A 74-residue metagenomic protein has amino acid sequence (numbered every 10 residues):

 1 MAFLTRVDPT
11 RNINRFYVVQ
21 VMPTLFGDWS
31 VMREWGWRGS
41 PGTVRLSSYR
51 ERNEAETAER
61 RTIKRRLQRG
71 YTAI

Functional and structural regions predicted by a protein language model:
M1-I13, R52: Negatively charged, low-complexity tracts enriched in Asp/Glu with abundant Ser/Thr
F3-L4, Y71-A73: Generic preference for hydrophobic/aromatic residues in regular secondary structure cores
P9, V18, G36, S48 (+2 more regions): Sequence-pattern detector for short linear motifs and compositional/periodic biases rather than a specific fold
T10, A73-I74: Topology signature of small-to-medium multi-pass alpha-helical membrane proteins
V18-R45, R60-R61, T72: Short aromatic-glycine-(Arg/Gly/Cys) micro-motifs in beta-strand/loop hairpins
P41-T43, Y49-Q68: A short, charged, amphipathic alpha-helix used as a generic interaction element across diverse proteins
